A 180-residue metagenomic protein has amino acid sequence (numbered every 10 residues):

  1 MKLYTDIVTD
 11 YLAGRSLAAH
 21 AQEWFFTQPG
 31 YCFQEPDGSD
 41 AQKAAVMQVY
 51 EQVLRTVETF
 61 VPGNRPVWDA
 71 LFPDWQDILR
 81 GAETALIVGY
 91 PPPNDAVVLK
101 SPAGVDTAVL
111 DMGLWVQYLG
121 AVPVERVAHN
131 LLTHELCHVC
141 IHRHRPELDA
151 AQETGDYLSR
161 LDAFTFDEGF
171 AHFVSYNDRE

Functional and structural regions predicted by a protein language model:
M1-V61, W75, L99-P102: Non-catalytic architectural context of zinc metalloproteases
L3-R15, L71, H144-R145, A151-E180: Post-HExxH zinc-binding segment in Zn-dependent metallohydrolases
M47-V109, A121, E125-R126: Auxiliary, metal-adjacent structural segments of Zn-dependent hydrolase domains
G89-P93, W115-Q117, P146: Short, solvent-exposed loop/turn segments at secondary-structure junctions
V98-V116, E147-G155: Short, flexible helix-coil linker/hinge segments at the edges of structured domains or between repeats
V109-L114, C140, T165, F170: Hydrophobic, aromatic-lined core segments that form the binding pocket/scaffold for planar heteroaromatic ligands
L114-L131: Short pre-active-site segment immediately N-terminal to the catalytic Zn-binding motif
R126-P146, E168, H172: Active-site recognition of the HExxH zinc-binding catalytic motif
